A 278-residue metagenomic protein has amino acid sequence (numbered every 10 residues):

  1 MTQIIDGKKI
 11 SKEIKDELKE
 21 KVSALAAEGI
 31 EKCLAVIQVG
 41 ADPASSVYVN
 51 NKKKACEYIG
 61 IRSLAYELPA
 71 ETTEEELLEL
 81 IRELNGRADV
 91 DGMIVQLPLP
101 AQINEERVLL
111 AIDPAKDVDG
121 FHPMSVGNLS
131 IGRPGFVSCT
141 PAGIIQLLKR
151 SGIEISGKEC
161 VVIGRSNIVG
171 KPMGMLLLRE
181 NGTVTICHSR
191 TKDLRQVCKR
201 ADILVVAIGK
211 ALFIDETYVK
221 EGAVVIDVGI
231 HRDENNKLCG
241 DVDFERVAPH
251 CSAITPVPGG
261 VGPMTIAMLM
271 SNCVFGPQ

Functional and structural regions predicted by a protein language model:
M1-I30: Positively charged, low-complexity intrinsically disordered leader regions
E31-G40: Short beta-strand segments enriched in small/hydrophobic residues
A41-K53, G135-V224, D233, K237-A248: Glycine-rich phosphate/diphosphate-binding loop of Rossmann-like nucleotide-binding domains
C56-A70, V184-I186: Short beta-strand elements in bilobed, periplasmic/extracellular small-molecule ligand-binding domains
E76-R87: Short, well-structured alpha-helical segments in soluble
V95-I155: Anion-binding alpha/beta catalytic cores of soluble intermediary-metabolism enzymes, centered on
L97, I208, V228-G229: Glycine-rich, N-terminal phosphate-binding loop of Rossmann-like dinucleotide-binding domains
E105-H122, V126, G229-Q278: Rossmann-fold NAD(P)-binding glycine/threonine-rich loop
